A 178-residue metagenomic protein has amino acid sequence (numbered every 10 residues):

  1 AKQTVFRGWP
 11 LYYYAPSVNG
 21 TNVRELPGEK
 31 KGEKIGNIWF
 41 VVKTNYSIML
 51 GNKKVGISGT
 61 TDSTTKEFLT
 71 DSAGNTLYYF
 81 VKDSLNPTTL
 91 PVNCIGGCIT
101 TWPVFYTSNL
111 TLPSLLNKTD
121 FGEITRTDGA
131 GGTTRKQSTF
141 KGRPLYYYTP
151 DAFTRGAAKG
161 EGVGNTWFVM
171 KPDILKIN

Functional and structural regions predicted by a protein language model:
A1-N178: Compact beta-sheet-dominated domain cores in extracellular/mature segments
